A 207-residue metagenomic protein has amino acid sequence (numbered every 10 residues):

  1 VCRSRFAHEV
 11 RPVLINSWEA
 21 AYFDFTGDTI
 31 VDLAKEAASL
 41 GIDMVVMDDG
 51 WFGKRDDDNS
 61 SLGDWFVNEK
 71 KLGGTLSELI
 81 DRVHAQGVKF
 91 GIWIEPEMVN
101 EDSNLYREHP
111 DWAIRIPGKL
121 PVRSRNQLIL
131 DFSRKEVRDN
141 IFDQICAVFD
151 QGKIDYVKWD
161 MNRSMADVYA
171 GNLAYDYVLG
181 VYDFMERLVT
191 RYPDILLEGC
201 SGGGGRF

Functional and structural regions predicted by a protein language model:
V1-V10, A34, A38: Carbohydrate-recognition beta-sandwich/jelly-roll modules in extracellular/periplasmic carbohydrate-active proteins
R5-E9, G53, I114-P121: Flexible hinge/switch segments at interdomain interfaces of large molecular machines
H8, M44-K54, I92-P96, G152-M165 (+1 more regions): Core alpha/beta catalytic barrel or barrel-like domain that forms the active/cofactor pocket in diverse metabolic
E9-V13, G41-D43, Q86-F90, K153-D155 (+1 more regions): Short, well-ordered coil/turn segments that N-cap beta-strands
P12-W18, V122-N126: Short glycine/proline-rich turn/loop motifs
S17, A21-R107, D139-N140, D176-E186: Aromatic- and glycine-enriched glycan-recognition loops and surfaces that form the carbohydrate-binding subsites
K70-T75, A85, Y106-F207: Active-site neighborhood of glycoside hydrolase catalytic domains
